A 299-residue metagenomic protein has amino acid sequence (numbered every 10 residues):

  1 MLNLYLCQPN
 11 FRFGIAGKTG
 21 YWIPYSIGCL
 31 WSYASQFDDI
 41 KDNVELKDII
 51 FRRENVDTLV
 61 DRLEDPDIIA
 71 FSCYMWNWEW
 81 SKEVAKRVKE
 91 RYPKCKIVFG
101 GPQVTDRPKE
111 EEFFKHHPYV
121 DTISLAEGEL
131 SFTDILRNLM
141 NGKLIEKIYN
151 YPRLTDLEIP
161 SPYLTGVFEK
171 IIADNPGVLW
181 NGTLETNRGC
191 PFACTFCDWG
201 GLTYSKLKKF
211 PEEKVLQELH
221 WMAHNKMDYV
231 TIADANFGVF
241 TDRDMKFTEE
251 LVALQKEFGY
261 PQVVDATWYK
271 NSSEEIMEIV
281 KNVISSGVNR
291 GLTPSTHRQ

Functional and structural regions predicted by a protein language model:
M1-H224: Acidic, low-complexity intrinsically disordered segments
W22, Y163-Q299: Radical SAM [4Fe-4S] cluster-binding motif and immediate context
